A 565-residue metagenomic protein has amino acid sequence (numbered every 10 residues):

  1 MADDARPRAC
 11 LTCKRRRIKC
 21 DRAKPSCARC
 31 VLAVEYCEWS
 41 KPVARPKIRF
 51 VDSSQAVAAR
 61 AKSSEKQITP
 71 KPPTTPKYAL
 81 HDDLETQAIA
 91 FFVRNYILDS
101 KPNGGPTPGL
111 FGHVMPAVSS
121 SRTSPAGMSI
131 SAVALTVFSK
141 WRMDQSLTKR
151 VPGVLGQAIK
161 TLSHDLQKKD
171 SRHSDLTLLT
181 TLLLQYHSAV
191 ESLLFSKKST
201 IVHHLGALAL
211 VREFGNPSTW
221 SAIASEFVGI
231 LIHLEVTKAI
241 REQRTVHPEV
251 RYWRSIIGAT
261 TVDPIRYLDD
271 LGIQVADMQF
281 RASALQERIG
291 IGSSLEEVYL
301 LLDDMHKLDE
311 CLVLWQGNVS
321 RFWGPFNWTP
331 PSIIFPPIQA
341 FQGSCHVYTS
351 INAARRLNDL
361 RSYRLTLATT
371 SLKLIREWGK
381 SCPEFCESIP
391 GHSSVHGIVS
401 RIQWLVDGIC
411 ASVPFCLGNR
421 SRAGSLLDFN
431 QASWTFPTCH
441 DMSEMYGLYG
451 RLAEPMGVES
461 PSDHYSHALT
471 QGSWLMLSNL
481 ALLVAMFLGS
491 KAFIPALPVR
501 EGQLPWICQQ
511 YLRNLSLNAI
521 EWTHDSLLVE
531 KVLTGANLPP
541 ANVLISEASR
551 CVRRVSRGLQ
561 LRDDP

Functional and structural regions predicted by a protein language model:
M1-S124, V151, C551: Charge-rich, intrinsically disordered regulatory segments
R8-L11, A28, G156, L205 (+4 more regions): Amphipathic alpha-helical interface elements that mediate macromolecular binding in regulatory proteins
T12, R29-C30, T161, L210 (+3 more regions): Alpha-helical recognition domains of nuclear gene-regulatory proteins
I18, L32-E35, P42, L135 (+4 more regions): Short amphipathic alpha-helices and their capping/turn residues within compact interaction modules
E38, F138, S188, A239 (+2 more regions): Alpha-solenoid repeat junctions
P42, R142-Q145, W378: Short coil/turn segments at secondary-structure boundaries
P76-R94, L98-V313, G317, R321-R355 (+1 more regions): Intrinsically disordered, low-complexity acidic/Ser/Thr-rich segments used as protein-protein interaction/activation
E297-P565: C-terminal effector modules of eukaryotic transcription factors
